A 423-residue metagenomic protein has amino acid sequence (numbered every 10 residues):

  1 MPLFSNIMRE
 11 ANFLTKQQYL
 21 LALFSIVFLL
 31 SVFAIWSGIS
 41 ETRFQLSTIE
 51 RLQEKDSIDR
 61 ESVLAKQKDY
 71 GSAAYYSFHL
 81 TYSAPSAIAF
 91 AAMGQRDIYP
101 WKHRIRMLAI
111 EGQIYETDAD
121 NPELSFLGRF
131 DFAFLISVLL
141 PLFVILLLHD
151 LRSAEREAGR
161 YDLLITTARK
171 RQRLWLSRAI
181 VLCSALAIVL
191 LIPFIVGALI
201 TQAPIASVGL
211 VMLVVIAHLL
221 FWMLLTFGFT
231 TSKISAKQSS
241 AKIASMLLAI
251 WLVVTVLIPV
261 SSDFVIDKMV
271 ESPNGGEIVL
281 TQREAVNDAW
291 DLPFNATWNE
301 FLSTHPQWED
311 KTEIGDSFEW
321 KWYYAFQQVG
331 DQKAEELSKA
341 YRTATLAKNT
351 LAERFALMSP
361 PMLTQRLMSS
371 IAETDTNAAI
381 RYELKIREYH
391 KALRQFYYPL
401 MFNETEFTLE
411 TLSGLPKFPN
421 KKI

Functional and structural regions predicted by a protein language model:
M1-S125, A241-A244, W251-I423: Transmembrane alpha-helical segments and their membrane-interface loop/helix boundaries that make up the transmembrane
I7, L146-A187: Helix-loop-helix units of permease transmembrane domains in multi-pass membrane transporters, especially ABC
L30, A34, A185, V189 (+5 more regions): Alpha-helical transmembrane segments of multipass membrane proteins
E111-G112, W175-A203: Hydrophobic alpha-helical transmembrane segments that constitute the membrane-spanning cores of multi-pass membrane
L127-A154, A158: Long, hydrophobic alpha-helical segments
V144-L148, L224-G228, S245: Hydrophobic/aromatic residues in alpha-helical transmembrane segments
H149-S153, P193, G197, T201 (+4 more regions): Membrane-water interface at transmembrane helix exits
M212-A236: Hydrophobic alpha-helical transmembrane segments of polytopic membrane proteins
